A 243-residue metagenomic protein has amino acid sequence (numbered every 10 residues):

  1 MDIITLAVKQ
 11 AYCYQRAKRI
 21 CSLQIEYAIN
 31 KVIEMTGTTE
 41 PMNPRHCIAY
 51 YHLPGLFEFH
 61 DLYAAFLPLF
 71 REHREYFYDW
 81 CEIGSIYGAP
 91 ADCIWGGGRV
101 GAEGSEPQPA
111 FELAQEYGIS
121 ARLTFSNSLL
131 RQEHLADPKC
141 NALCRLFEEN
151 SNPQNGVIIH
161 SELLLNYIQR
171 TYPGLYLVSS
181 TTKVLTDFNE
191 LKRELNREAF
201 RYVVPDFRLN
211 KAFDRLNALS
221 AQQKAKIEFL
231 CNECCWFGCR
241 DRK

Functional and structural regions predicted by a protein language model:
A7-E194, F200-K243: Active-site pocket-lining/capping segments in soluble small-molecule metabolic enzymes
